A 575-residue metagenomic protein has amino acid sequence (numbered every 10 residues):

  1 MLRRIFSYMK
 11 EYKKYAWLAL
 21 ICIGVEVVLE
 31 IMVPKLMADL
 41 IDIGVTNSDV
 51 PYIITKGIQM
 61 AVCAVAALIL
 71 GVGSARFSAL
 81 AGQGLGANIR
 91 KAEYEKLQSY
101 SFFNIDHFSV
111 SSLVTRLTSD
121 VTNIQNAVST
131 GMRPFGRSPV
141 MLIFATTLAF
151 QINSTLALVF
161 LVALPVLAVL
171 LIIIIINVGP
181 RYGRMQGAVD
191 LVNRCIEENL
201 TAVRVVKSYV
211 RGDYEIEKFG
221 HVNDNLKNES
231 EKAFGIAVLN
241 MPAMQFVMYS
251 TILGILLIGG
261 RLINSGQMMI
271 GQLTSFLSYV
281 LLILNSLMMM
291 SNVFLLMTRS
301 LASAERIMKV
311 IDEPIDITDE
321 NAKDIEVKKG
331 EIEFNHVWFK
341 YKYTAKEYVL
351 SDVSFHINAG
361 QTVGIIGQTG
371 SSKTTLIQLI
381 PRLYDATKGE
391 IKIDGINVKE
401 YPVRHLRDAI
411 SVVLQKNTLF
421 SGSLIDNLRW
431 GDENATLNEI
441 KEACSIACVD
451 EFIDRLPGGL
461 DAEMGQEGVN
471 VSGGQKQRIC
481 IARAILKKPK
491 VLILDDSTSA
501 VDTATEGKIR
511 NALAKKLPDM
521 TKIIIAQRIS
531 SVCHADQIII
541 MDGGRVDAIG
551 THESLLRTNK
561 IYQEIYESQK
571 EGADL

Functional and structural regions predicted by a protein language model:
L2, K10, A16-G73, F77 (+2 more regions): Transmembrane helix-loop-helix hairpins at lipid-water interfaces of multipass membrane proteins, especially the type-1
E11-K14, S78, S99-F103, S119-V128 (+8 more regions): An intracellular "coupling" helix at the cytosolic face of ABC transporter transmembrane type-1 domains
I21, L29-V33, L70, S74 (+3 more regions): Hydrophobic alpha-helical transmembrane segments of ABC transporter permease domains
V25-L29, V33, A61, A66-G82 (+3 more regions): Hydrophobic alpha-helical membrane-associated segments
T46-S48, Q83, K91-T115, S119-V121 (+6 more regions): Short intracellular "coupling" helices and adjacent cytoplasmic loop segments at the cytosolic face of multi-pass
D49, T55, L148-V162, K232-E305 (+1 more regions): Helix-loop-helix
R76-G84, N88, Q151, V169-L191: Cytoplasmic juxtamembrane "membrane-exit" helices immediately C-terminal to transmembrane segments
I325-L575: ABC-type nucleotide-binding domain
